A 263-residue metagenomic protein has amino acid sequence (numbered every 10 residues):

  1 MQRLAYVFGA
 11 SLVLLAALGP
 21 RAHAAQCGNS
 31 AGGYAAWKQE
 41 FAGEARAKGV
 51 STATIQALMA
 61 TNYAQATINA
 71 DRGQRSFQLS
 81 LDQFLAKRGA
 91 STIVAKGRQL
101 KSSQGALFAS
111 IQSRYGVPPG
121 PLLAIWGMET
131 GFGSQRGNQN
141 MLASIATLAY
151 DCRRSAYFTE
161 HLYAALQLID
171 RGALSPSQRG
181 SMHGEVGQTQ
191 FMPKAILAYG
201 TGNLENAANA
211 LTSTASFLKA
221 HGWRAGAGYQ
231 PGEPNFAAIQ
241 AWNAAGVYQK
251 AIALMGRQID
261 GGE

Functional and structural regions predicted by a protein language model:
M1-F8: Bacterial N-terminal signal peptides that target proteins for export
L4, A17-L18, C27, S177: Hydrophobic alpha-helical segments with strong N-terminal bias
V13, A45, M59-A60: A general secondary-structure boundary signal
V13-H23: C-terminal segment of classical bacterial N-terminal signal peptides
H23-A31: Cleaved targeting-peptide boundary
G32-Q56: Mature N-terminal segment immediately following signal peptide/propeptide cleavage in secreted/periplasmic
V50-E263: Catalytic glycan-binding domains that act on GlcNAc-containing polysaccharides
